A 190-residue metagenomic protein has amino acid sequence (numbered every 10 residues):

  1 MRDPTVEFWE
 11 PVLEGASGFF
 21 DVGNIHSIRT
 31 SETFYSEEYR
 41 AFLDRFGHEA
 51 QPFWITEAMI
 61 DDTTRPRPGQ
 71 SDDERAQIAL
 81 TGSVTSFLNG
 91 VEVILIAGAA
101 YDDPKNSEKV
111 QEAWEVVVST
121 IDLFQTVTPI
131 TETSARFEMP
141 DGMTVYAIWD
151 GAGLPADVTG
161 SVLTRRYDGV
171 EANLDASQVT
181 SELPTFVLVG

Functional and structural regions predicted by a protein language model:
M1-I78, N89: Noncatalytic carbohydrate-binding groove/subsite architecture in carbohydrate-active enzymes
T33, N173-D175: Short, charged, surface-exposed secondary-structure boundary motifs
R40, R45-H48, R65, K105 (+3 more regions): Surface-exposed charge patches in extracellular/virion surface proteins
F46, D150-V162: Surface-exposed beta-strand/loop patches in extracellular or lumenal glycoproteins
F53, S134, V162: Hydrophobic anchor at the start of a short beta-strand that flanks the dinucleotide cofactor-binding loop
A76-P155, V170-E171, V179-L188: Aromatic- and carboxylate-lined catalytic core of secreted/periplasmic carbohydrate-active enzymes
T159-N173: Solvent-exposed beta-hairpin/edge-strand motifs
